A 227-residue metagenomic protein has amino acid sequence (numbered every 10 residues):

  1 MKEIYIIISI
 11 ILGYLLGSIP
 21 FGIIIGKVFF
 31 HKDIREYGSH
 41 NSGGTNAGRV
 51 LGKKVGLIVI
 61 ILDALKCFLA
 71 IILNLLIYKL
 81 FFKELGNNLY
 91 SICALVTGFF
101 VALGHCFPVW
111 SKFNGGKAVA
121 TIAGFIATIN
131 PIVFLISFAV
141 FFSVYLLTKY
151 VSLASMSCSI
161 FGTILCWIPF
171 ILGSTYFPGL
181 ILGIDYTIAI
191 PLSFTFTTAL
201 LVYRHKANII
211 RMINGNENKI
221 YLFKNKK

Functional and structural regions predicted by a protein language model:
I4-F29: N-terminal signal-anchor transmembrane alpha helix
I7-I11, L57, S91-F99, L135-A139 (+2 more regions): Hydrophobic alpha-helical transmembrane segments
I23-G56, G115, I210-K227: Cytosolic, membrane-interface loops and tails of multi-pass inner-membrane proteins
D33-G43, V109-A123, Y150-F161: Short, non-helical or kinked segments that cap or interrupt transmembrane helices
G48-G52, N74-Y78, F100, A118-T148 (+1 more regions): Interfacial segments of multi-pass membrane proteins
R49-L76, I92-C93: Multi-pass membrane catalytic core of lipid/isoprenoid biosynthesis enzymes
F82-E84, L172-I184: Membrane-interface helix termini and inter-helical loops of multi-pass transporters
